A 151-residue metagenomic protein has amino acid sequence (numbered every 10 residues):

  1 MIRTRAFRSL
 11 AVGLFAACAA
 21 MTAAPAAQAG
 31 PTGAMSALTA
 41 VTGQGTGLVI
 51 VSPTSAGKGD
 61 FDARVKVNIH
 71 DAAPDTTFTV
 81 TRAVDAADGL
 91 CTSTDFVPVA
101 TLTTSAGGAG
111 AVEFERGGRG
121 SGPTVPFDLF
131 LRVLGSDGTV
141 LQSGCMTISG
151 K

Functional and structural regions predicted by a protein language model:
M1-A29: Secretory targeting and sorting signals
A27-K151: N-terminal leader/targeting pre-sequences
